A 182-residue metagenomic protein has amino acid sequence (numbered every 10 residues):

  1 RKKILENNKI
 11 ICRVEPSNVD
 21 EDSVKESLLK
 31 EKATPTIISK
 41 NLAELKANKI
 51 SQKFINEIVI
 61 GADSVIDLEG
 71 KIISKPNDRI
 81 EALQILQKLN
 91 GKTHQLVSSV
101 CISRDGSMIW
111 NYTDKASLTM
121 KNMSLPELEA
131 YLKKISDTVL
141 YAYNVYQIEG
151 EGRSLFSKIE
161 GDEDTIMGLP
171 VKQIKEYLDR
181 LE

Functional and structural regions predicted by a protein language model:
R1-I10, A82, K92, K115-E182: GST superfamily/GST-like fold recognition
R1-I58, K71, P126, A130 (+2 more regions): N-terminal polybasic phosphate/anion-binding patch
S39-K40, L86, D164-M167: Amphipathic, non-transmembrane alpha-helical scaffold segments
E57-I58, H94-Q95, S99, S154: Structural motif
G61: Generic enzyme active-site microenvironment
S64-H94, M120: Active-site-adjacent loop/tail segments of enzyme domains
D67, C101-R104, K121, S157-K158: Short beta-strand-to-turn element immediately C-terminal to the catalytic PLP-Schiff-base lysine in fold type I
L83-Q87, S98-N111, K115-A116: Anionic-ligand binding region
